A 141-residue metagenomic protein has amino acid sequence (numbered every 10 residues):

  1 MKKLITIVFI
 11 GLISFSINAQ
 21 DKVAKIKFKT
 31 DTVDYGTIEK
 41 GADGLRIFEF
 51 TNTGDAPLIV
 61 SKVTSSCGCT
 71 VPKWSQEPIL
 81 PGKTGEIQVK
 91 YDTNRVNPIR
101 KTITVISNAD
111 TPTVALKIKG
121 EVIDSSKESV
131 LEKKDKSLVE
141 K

Functional and structural regions predicted by a protein language model:
M1-V23: Bacterial Sec-dependent N-terminal signal peptides
Q20-A42, E49, D110-K141: Long, low-complexity ectodomains and other extracytoplasmic segments of secretory-pathway proteins
G41-I47, N94-T102: Short, solvent-exposed loop/turn segments enriched in Ser/Thr/Gly
F50-G54: Asparagine-centered strand-capping/turn motif at beta-strand->loop junctions
D55-K83: Surface-exposed binding patches on compact interaction domains or structured appendages
K83-V89: Short strand-edge motifs at loop-to-beta-strand transitions and within beta-strands of extracellular beta-rich domains
D92, I106-D110: Beta-strand-rich extracellular modules
